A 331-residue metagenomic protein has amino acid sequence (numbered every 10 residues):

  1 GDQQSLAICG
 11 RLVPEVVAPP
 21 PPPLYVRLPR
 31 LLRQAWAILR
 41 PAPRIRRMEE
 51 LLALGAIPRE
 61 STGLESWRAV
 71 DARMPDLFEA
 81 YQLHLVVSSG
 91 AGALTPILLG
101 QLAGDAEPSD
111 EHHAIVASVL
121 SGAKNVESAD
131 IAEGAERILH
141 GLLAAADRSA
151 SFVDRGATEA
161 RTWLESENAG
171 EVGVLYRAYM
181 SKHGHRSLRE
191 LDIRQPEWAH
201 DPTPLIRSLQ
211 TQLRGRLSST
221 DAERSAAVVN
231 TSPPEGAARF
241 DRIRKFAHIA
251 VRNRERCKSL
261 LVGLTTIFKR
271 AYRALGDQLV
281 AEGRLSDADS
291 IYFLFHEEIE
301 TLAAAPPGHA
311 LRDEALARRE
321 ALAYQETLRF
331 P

Functional and structural regions predicted by a protein language model:
G1-P331: Contiguous hydrophobic, helix-prone segments at protein termini that mediate membrane targeting/anchoring
